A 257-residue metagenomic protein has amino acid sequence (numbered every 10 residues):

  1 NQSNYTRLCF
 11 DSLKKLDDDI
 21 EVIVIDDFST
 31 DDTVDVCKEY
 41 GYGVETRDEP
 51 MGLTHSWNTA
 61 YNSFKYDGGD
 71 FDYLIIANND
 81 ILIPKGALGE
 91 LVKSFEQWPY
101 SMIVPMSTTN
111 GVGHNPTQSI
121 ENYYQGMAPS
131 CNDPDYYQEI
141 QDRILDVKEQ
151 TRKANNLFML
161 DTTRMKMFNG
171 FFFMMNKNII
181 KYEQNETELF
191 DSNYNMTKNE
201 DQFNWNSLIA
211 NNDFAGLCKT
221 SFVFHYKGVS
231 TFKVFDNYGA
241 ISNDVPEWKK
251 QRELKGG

Functional and structural regions predicted by a protein language model:
D11-I20: Short, acidic, metal-binding catalytic loop of nucleotide-sugar glycosyltransferases
D26-D35: A conserved acidic beta->alpha catalytic loop
D48-K65: Glycine-rich, basic loop-to-helix element that forms the pyrophosphate-binding segment of sugar-nucleotide handling
G69-L82: Short beta-strand-to-loop acidic/aromatic patch adjacent to the donor-nucleotide binding site
L82-D133: Conserved donor NDP-sugar-binding/catalytic core segment of glycosyltransferases
Q138-D146, R152-M175: A recurrent flexible, glycine/aromatic-enriched loop bordering the glycosyltransferase active site that acts as
K166-E183, N193-S221: A short, conserved alpha-helix in the catalytic core of glycosyltransferases
S192, L217-N237: Active-site donor/metal-binding and catalytic loop motifs of nucleotide-sugar-dependent glycosylation enzymes
